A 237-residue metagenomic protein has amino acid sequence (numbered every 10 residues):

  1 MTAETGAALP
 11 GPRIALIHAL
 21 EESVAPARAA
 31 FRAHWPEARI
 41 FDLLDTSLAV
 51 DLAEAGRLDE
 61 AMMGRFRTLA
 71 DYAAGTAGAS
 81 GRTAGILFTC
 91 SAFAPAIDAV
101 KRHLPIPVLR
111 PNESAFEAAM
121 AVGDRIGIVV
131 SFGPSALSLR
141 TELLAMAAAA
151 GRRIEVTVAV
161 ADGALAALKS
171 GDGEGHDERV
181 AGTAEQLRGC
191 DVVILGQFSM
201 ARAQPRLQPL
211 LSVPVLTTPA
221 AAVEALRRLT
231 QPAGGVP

Functional and structural regions predicted by a protein language model:
M1-P237: Non-catalytic structural scaffold of enzyme domains
